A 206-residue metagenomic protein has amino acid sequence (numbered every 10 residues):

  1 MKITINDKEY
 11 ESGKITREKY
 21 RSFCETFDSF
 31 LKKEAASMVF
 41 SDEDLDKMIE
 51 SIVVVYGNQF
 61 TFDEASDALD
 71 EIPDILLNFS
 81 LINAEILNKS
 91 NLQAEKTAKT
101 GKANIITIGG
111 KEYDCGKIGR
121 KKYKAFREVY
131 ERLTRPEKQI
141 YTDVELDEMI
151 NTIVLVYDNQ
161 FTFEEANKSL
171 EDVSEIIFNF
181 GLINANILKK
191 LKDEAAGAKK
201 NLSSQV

Functional and structural regions predicted by a protein language model:
I5-D7, I108: Structural motif
K14-N104, D114-V206: Short, surface-exposed, charged amphipathic helix/loop patches that serve as local interaction elements
K111: Short Lys/Arg-rich basic patches
